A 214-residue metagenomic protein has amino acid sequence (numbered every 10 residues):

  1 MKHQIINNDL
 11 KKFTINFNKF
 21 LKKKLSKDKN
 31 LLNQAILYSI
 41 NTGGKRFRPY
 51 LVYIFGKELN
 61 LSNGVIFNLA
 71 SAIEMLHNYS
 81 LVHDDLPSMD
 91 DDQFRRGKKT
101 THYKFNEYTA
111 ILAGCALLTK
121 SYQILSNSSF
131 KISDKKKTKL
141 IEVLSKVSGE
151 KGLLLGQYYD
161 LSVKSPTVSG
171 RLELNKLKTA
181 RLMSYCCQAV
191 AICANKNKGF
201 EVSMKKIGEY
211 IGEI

Functional and structural regions predicted by a protein language model:
M1-K22: N-terminal amphipathic/basic leader segments beginning at the initiator methionine
F13, K22-I214: Mg2+-dependent prenyl diphosphate-binding active-site environment of isoprenoid biosynthetic enzymes
